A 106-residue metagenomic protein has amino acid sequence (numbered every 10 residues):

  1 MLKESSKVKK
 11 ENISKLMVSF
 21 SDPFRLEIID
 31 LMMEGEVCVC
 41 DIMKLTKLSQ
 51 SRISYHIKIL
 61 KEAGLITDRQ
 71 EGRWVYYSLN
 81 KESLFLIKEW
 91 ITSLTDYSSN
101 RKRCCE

Functional and structural regions predicted by a protein language model:
M1-N12, K81-E106: Amphipathic alpha-helical dimerization/coiled-coil segments that flank or bridge DNA-binding/regulatory modules
L2-S6, C38-C40, I53: Short acidic/polar alpha-helix capping motifs at helix-coil junctions
E11-S51, E71, V75-S83: N-terminal helix-turn-helix DNA-binding core of bacterial DNA-binding proteins
E36-V37, K61, T92-T95: Residue-level detector of secondary-structure transition/capping positions
K44, Y55, K61-E62: Alpha-helical residues within the helix-turn-helix
L48-S51, A63, V75, Y97 (+1 more regions): Juxtamembrane/interface motifs at transmembrane-helix termini
